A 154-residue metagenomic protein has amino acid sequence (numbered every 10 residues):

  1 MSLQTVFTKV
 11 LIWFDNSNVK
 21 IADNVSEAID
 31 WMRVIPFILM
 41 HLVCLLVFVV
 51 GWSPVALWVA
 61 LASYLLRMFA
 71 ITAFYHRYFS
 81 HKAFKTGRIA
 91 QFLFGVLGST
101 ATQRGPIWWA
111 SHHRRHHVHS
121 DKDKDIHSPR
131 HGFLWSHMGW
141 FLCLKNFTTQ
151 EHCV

Functional and structural regions predicted by a protein language model:
M1-V154: Non-catalytic, topology-defining segments of multipass membrane proteins
